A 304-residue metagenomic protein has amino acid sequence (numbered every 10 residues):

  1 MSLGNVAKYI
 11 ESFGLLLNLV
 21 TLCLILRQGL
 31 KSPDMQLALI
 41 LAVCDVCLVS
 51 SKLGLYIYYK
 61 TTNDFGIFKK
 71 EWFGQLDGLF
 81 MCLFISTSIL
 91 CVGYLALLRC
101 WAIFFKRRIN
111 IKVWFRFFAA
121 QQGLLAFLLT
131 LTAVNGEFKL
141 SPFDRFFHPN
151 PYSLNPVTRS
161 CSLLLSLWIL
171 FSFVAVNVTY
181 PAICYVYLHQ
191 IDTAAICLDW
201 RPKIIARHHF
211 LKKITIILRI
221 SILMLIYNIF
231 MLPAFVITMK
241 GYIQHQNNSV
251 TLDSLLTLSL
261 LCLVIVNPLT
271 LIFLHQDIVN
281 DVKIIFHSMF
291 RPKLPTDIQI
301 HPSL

Functional and structural regions predicted by a protein language model:
M1-V20, L24, K60: Extracellular N-terminal segment of 7TM GPCRs
S2-K8, Q36, I40-Y94: Extracellular TM2-ECL1-early TM3 structural module of rhodopsin-like
G4, V20-V46, E71-M81, F104-F127 (+3 more regions): Class A (rhodopsin-like) GPCR intracellular loop-transmembrane helix junctions and adjacent helical segments
E11, C47-D64, I85, F127-R145 (+2 more regions): Helix-to-loop junction signature of class
F65-G78, F127-A175: Loop architecture of class A 7-transmembrane GPCRs
F84-Y94, W101, R107-H148, F171-V178: Fourth transmembrane helix
V186-A234: Intracellular effector-coupling site of seven-transmembrane GPCRs, centered on the ICL3-to-TM6 transition
L223, L232-V236, L255-D297: Seventh transmembrane helix
